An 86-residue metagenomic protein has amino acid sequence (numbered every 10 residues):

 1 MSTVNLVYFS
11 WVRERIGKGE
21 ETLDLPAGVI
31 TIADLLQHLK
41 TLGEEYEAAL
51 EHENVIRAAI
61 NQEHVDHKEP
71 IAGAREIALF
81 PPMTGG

Functional and structural regions predicted by a protein language model:
M1-G85: Ubiquitin-like/PB1-type beta-grasp interaction modules and other compact soluble beta-rich domains
